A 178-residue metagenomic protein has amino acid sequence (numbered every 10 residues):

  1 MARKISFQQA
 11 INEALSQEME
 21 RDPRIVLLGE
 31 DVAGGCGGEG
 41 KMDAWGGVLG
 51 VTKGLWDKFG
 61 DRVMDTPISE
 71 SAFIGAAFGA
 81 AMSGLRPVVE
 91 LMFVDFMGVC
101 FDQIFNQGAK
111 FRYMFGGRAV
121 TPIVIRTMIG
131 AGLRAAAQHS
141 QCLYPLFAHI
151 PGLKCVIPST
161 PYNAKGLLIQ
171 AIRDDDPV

Functional and structural regions predicted by a protein language model:
M1-V178: Thiamine diphosphate
